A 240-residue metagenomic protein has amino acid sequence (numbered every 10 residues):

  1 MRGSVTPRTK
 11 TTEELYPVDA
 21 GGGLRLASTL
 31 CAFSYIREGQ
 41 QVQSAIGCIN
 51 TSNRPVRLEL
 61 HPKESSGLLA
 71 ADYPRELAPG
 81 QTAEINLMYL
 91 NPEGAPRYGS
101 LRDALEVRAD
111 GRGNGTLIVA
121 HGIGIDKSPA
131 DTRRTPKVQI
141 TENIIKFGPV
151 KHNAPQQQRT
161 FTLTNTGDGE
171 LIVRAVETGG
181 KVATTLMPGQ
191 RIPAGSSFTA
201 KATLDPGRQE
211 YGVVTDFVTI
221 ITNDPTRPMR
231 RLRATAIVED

Functional and structural regions predicted by a protein language model:
M1-S52, D110-D168, P225-D240: Long, low-complexity ectodomains and other extracytoplasmic segments of secretory-pathway proteins
R2, I85, N91-Y98, D103-R108 (+1 more regions): Hydrophobic, ordered structural segments
T29, I36-I46, P92-E106, N153-T160 (+1 more regions): Short, solvent-exposed loop/turn segments enriched in Ser/Thr/Gly
F33-S34, D72-L77, P92, G148 (+2 more regions): Beta-strand-rich interaction surfaces with strong enrichment in secreted/lumenal proteins
N53-T82, D168-T199: Surface-exposed binding patches on compact interaction domains or structured appendages
I85-E93, A200-R208: Short, hydrophobic beta-strand segments
L90, R108-R112, D205, I221-P225: Beta-strand-rich extracellular modules
